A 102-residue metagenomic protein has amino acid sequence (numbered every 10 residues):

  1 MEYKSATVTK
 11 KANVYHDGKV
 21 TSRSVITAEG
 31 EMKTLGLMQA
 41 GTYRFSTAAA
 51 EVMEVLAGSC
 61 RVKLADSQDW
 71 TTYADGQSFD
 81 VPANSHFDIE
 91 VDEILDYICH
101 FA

Functional and structural regions predicted by a protein language model:
M1-G30: A short, N-terminal "cap"/entry segment at the start of jelly-roll beta-barrel domains of the cupin/DSBH fold
I26-A48, S78-A83: Conserved short histidine dyad/triad with adjacent acidic residue
R44-S46, L64-D69, S85: A structural signal for the main folded, soluble domain(s) of proteins
A48-V62: Short, conserved beta-strand element in jelly-roll/cupin
V52, D69-T71: Short, surface-exposed secondary-structure edge patches
P82-A102: Ligand-binding loop in jelly-roll beta-barrel domains
